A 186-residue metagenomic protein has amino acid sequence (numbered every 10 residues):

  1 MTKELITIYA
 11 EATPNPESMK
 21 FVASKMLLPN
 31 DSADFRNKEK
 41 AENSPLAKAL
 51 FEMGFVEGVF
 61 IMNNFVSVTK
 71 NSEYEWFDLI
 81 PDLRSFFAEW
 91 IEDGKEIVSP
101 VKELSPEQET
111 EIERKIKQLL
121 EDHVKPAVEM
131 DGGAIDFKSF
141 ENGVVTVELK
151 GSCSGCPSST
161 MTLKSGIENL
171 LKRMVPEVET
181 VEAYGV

Functional and structural regions predicted by a protein language model:
M1-V186: Domain-level signature for proteins that mediate thiol-based redox and metal-cofactor handling
